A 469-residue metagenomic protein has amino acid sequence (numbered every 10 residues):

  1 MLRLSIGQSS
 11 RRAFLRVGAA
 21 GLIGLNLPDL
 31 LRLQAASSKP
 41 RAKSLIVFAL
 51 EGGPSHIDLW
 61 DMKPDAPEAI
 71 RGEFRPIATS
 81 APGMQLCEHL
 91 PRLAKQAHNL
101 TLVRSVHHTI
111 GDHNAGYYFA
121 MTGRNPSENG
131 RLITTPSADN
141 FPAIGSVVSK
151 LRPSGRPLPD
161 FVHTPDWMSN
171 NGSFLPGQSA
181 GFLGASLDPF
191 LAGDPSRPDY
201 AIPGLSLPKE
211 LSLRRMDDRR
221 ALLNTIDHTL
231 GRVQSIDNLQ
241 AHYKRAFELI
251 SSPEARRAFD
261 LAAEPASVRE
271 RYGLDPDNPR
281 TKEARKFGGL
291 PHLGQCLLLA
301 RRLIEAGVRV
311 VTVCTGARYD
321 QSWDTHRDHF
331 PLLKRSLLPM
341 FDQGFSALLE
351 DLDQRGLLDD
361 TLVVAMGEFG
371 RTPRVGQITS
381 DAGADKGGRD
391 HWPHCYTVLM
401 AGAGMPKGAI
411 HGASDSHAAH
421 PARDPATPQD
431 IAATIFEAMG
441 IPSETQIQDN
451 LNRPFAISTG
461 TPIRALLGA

Functional and structural regions predicted by a protein language model:
M1-A469: Ligand-binding pockets and gating/stacking loops
